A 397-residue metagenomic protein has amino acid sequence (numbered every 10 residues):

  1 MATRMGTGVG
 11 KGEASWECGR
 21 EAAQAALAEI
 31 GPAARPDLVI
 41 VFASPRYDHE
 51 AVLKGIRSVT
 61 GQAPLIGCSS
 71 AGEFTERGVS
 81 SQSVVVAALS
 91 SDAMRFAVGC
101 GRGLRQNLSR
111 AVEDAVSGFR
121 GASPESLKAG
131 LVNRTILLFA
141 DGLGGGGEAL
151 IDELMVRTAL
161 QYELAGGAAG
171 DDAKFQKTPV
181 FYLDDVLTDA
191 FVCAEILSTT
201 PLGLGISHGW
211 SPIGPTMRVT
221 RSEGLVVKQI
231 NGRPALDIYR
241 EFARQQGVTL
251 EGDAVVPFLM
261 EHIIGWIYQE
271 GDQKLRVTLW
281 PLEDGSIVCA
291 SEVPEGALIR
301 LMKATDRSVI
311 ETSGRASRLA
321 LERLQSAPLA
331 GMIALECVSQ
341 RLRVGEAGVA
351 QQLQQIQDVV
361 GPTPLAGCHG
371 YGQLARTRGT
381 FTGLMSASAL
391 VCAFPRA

Functional and structural regions predicted by a protein language model:
M1-L38, F42-P64, C68-T363, C368-A397: Small-residue-enriched flexible segments
